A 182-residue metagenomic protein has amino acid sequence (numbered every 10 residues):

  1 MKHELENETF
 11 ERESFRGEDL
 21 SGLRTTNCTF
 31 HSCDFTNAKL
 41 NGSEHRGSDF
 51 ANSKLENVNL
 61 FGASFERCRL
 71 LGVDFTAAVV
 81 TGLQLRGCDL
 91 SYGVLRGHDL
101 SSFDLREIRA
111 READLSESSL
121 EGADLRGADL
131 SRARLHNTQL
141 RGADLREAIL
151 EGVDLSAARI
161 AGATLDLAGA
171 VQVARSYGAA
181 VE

Functional and structural regions predicted by a protein language model:
M1-E182: Tandem repeat scaffolds
